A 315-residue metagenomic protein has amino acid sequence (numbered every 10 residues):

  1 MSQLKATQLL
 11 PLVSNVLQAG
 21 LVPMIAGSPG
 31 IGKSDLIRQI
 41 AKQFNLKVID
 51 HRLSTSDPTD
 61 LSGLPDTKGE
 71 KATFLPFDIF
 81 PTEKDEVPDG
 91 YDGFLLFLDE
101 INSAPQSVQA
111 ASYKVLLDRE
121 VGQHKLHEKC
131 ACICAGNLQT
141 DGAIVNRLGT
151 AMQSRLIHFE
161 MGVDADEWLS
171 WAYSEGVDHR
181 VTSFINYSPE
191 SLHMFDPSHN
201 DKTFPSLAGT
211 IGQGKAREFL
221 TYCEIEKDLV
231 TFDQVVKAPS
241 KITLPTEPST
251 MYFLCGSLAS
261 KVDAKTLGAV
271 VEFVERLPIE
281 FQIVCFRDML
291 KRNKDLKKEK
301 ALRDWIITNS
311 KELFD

Functional and structural regions predicted by a protein language model:
M1-D315: C-terminal regulatory/interaction module of P-loop NTP-utilizing enzymes
